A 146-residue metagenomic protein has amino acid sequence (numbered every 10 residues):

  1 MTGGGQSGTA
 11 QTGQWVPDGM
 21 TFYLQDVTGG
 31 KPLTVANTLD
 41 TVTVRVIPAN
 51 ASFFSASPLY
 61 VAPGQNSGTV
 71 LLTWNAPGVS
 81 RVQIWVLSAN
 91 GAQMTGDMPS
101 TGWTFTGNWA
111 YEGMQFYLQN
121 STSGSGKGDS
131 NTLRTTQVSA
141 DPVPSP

Functional and structural regions predicted by a protein language model:
M1-P146: Extended, solvent-exposed regions of the mature portions of secreted/cell-surface glycoproteins
